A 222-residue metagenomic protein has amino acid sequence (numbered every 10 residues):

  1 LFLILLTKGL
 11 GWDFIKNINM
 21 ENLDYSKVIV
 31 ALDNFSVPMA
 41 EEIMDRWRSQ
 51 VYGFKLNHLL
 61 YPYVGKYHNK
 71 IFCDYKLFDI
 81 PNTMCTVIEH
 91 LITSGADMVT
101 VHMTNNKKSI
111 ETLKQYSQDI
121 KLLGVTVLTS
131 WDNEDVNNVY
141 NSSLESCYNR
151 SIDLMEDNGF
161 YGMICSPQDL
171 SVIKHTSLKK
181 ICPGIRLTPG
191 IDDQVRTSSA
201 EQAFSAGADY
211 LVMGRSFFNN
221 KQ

Functional and structural regions predicted by a protein language model:
T7-G9: Glycine-biased, low-complexity coil/linker segments
N17-N34: N-terminal amphipathic alpha-helix/helix-capping segment at the start of soluble metabolic enzymes
V28-L32, F54-L56, I71-Y75, V99-V101 (+4 more regions): Hydrophobic faces of well-ordered beta-strands that scaffold small-molecule active sites in alpha/beta enzyme cores
S49, S94, N158, A206-G207: Structural motif
Y61, S166-Q202, A206: A C-terminal functional module that forms or caps the active site or interfaces directly with catalytic machinery
D79, T83-E89, S94-L170, S177 (+1 more regions): Conserved anion-binding
V101-N106, A200, F204-Q222: Glycine-rich phosphate-binding active-site loops on the catalytic face of alpha/beta enzymes
